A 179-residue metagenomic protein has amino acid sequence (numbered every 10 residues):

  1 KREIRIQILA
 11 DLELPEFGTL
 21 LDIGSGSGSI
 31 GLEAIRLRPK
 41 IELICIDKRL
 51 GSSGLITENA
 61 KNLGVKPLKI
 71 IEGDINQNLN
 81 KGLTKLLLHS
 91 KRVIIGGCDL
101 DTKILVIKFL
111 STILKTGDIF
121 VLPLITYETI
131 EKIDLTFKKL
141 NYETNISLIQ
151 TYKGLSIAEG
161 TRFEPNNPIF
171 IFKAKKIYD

Functional and structural regions predicted by a protein language model:
R2-F17: Conserved alpha-helix/loop element of class I SAM-dependent methyltransferases that forms part of the SAM/SAH-binding
L12, R38, I113-L114: A generic alpha-to-beta junction signature in SAM-dependent methyltransferases
F17-G26: Conserved class I S-adenosyl-L-methionine
S27-P39: Conserved SAM-binding loop of SAM-dependent methyltransferases across substrates and taxa, primarily the Class I
K40-I44: Short beta-strand element of Class I
I46-L87: S-adenosyl-L-methionine
I71-L122: Active-site segment flanking the S-adenosylmethionine/decSAM binding pocket in AdoMet-dependent transferases
F109-F170: C-terminal substrate-binding/active-site "lid" region of AdoMet-derived donor-dependent transferases
